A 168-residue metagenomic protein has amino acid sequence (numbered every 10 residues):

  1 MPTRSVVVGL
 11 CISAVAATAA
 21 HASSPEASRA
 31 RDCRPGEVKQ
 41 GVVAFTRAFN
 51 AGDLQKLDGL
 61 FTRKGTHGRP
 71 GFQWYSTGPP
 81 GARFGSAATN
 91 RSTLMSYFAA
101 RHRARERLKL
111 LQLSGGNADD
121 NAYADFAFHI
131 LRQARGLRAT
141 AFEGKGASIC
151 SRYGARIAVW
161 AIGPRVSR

Functional and structural regions predicted by a protein language model:
M1-V8: Bacterial N-terminal signal peptides that target proteins for export
G9-A17: Bacterial N-terminal signal peptides
T18-R63: Short, low-complexity N-terminal intrinsically disordered segments enriched in polar/charged residues
S23, A27, S86-R138: Surface-exposed, charged secondary-structure patches
S23-S24, N121-Y123, R135-R168: Short beta-strand edge/turn micro-motifs at domain boundaries
V43-R47, F61-A82: Short, solvent-exposed secondary-structure junction/capping segments
F45, L57-D58, N90, L94 (+2 more regions): Hydrophobic pocket/interface hotspot
F61-R63, G78, S114, F126-I130 (+1 more regions): A mature extracytoplasmic/lumenal domain signature
